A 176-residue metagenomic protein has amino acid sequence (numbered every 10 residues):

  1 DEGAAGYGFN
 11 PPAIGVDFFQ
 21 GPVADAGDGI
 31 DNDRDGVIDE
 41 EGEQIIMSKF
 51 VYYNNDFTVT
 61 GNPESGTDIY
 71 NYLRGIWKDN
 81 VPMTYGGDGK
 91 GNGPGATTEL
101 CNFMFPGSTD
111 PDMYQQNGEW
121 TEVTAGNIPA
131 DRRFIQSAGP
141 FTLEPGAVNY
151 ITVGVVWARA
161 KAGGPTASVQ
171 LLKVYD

Functional and structural regions predicted by a protein language model:
D1-D176: Extracellular/surface-associated beta-sandwich interaction domains
